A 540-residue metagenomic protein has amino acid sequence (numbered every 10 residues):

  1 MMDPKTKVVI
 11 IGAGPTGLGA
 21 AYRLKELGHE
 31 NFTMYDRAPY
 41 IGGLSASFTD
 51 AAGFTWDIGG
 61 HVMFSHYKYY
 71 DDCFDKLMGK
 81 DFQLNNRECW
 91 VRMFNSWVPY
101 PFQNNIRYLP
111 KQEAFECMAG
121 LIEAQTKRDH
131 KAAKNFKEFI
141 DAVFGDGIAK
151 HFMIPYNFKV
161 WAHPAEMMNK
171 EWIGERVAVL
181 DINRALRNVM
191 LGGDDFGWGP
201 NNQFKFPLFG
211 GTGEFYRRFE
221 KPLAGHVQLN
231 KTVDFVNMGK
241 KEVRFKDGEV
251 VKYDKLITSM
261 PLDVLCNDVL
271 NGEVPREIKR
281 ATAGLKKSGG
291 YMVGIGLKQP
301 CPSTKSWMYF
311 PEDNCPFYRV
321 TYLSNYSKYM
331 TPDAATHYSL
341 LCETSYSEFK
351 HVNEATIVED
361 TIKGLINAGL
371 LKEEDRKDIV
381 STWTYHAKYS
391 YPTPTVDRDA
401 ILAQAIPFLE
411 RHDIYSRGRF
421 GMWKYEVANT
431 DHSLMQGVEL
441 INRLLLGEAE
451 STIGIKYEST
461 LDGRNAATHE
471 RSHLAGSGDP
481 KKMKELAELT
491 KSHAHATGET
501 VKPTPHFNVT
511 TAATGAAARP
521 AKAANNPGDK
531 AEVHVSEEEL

Functional and structural regions predicted by a protein language model:
T6-M34: N-terminal Rossmann-like FAD-binding beta1-loop-alpha1 element of flavoenzymes
V9-I11, Y35, V251-L265: Short hydrophobic core segments
T16, Y40, D263: Conserved Rossmann-like nucleotide-cofactor binding loop
K25-T49: Glycine-rich FAD pyrophosphate-binding loop
A52-R128: Dinucleotide-binding Rossmann-like beta1-alpha1 core, especially the glycine-rich loop that anchors the ADP
S96, I106-R107, E113-K241, S259 (+1 more regions): Active-site/ligand-binding neighborhood in enzyme catalytic cores
Y253-K255, L262-Y415, M422-E426, T430-M435 (+5 more regions): C-terminal segments that line or cap access tunnels to active or ligand-binding sites in enzymes and enzyme-associated
T395-L540: C-terminal lid/capping helical subdomain adjacent to the catalytic/cofactor pocket in oxidative enzymes
